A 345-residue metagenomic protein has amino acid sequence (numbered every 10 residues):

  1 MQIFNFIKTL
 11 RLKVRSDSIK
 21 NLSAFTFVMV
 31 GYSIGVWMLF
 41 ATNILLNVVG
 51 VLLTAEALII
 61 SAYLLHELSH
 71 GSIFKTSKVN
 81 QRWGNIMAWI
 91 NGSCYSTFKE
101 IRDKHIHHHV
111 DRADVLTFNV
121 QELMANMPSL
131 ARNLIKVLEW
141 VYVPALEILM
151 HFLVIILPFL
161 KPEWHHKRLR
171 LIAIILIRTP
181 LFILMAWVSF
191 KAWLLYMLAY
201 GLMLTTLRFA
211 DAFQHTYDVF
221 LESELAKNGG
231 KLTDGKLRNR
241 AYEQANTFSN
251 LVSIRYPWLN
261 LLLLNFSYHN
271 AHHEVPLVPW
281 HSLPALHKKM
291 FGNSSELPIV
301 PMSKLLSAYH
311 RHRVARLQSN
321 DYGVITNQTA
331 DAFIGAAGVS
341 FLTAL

Functional and structural regions predicted by a protein language model:
M1-A57, L64, N91-M197, N270 (+1 more regions): Non-catalytic, topology-defining segments of multipass membrane proteins
E56-L68, T97, L146-F152, Y196-A241 (+1 more regions): Transmembrane alpha-helical segments that form the membrane-embedded catalytic/substrate-channel core of multi-pass
L64-W83, L116-E122: Aspartate-rich (DDxxD/NDxxD/DxxxD) Mg2+/diphosphate-binding motifs and their adjoining helix-loop segments
S69-H70, D218, S267, A271 (+1 more regions): Short active-site segment of divalent metal-dependent hydrolases/proteases that encodes the spacing between
S69-S72, I106-H109, F213: Protein kinase-like catalytic domain
S77-R82, R102-I106, N133-Y142, L221-D234 (+2 more regions): Juxtamembrane/interfacial segments around transmembrane helices
I86-M87, N91, G229-R255: Cytosolic juxtamembrane regulatory segments of multi-pass membrane proteins
N246-H269, V278: Functional transmembrane helices that form membrane-embedded active or gating regions
